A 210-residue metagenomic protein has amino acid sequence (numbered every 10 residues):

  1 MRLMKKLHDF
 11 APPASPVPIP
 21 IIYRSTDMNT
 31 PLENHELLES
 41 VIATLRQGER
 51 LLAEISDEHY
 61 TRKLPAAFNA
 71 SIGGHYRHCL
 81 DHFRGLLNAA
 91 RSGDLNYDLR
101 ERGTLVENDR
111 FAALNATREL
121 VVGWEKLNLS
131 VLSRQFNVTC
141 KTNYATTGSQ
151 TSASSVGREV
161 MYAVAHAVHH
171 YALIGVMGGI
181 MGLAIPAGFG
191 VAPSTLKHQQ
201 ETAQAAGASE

Functional and structural regions predicted by a protein language model:
K5-K6: Polybasic, lysine-rich low-complexity intrinsically disordered segments
D9-A11: Short hydrophobic alpha-helical segments enriched in small aliphatic residues
P13-D27: Short, Lys/Arg-enriched N-terminal segments with co-localized hydrophobic residues within the first ~10-30 amino acids
R24-R46: Extreme N-terminal tail/first-helix region
D27-L32, D81-K126, L132-G148, L183-E210: Short, helix-capping/interhelical loops that line the mouth of catalytic, cofactor-, or ligand-binding pockets
V41-G48, I72-L86, R110-W124, A163-I174: Alpha-helical transition-metal enzyme core signature, strongest for iron centers
Q47-S71, L87-L105, T147-A153: Helix-loop segments that flank and shape redox-cofactor active sites
Y171-F189: Short conserved catalytic/interaction loops centered on acidic-Pro-aromatic/His motifs
